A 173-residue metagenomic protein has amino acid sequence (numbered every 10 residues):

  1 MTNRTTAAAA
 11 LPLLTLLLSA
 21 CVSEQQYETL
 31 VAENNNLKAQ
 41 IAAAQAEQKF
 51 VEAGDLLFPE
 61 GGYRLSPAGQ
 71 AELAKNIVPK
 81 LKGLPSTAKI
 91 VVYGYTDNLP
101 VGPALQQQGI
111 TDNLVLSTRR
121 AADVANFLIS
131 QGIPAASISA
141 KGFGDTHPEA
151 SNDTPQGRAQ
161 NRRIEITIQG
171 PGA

Functional and structural regions predicted by a protein language model:
M1-A10: Bacterial N-terminal signal peptides that target proteins for export
L17-A20: C-terminal motif of bacterial Sec signal peptides marking the signal peptidase cleavage site
V22-Q25: Bacterial signal peptide processing site
Y27-L30, N34-A44, Q48: Heptad-repeat positions
A46, E52-G54, G61, S86-A88 (+2 more regions): Envelope-exposed proteins and targeting segments
A53-F58, L81-L116, I138-A150: Short, surface-exposed beta-strand segments enriched in small/polar/acidic residues
Y63-P100, A125-I129, G172-A173: Periplasmic peptidoglycan-binding/anchoring modules of Gram-negative envelope and division proteins
P100, A122-Q131, A135-A173: Periplasmic OmpA/Pal-like peptidoglycan-binding modules at the C-termini of bacterial envelope proteins
